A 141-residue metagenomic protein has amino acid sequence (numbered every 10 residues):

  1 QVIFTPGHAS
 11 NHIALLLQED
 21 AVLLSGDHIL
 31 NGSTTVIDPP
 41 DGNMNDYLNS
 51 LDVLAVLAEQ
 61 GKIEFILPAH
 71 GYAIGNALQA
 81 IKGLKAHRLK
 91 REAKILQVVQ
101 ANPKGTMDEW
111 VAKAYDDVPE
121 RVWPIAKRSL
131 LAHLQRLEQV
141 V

Functional and structural regions predicted by a protein language model:
I3-K94: Metallo-beta-lactamase
K94-V141: C-terminal regulatory/interaction regions
